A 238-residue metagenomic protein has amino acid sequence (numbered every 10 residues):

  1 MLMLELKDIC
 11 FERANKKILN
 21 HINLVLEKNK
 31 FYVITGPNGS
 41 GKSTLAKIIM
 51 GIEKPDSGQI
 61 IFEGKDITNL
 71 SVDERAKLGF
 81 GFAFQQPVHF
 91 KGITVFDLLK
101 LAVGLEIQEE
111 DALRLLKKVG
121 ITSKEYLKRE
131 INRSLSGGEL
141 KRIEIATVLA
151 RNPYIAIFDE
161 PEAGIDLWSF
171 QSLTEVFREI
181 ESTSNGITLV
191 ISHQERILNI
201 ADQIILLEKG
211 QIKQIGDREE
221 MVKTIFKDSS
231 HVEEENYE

Functional and structural regions predicted by a protein language model:
L4, I18-H21: Conserved structural motif at the start of ABC-family nucleotide-binding domains
T35-P37: The feature captures the beta-strand-to-loop junction immediately N-terminal to the Walker
M50: Helix-to-loop junction immediately C-terminal to a conserved catalytic motif
G58-K65, D111: Conserved ABC transporter NBD signature motif
Q86, G92-Q108: Q-loop/switch helix immediately C-terminal to the Walker
V148-L149: ABC ATPase C-loop
A156-E160: Catalytic Walker B motif of ABC-type/P-loop ATPase nucleotide-binding domains
